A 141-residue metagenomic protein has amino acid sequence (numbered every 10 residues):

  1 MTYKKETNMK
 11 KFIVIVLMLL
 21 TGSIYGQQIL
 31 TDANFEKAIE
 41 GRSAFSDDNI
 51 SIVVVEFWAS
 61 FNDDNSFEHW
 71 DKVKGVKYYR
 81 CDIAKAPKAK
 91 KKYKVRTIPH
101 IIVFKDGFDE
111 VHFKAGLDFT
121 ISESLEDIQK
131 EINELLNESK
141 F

Functional and structural regions predicted by a protein language model:
T2-F12: Positively charged n-region of N-terminal signal peptides that target proteins for export
F12-T21: Sec-dependent N-terminal signal peptides
G26-N49, D127, E131-F141: N-terminal leader/targeting and pre-domain segments
N34-K74: Local sequence-structure signature of Cys/Sec-based thiol-disulfide redox active-site neighborhoods
A59-D63, A84-A86, D109-E110: Solvent-exposed loop/turn segments at secondary-structure junctions within structured extracellular/periplasmic domains
K77-K85: Short, internal strand/loop/helix patches that form the active-site neighborhood or redox-interaction surface
Y93-K105: Structural micro-motif
K105-F141: Non-catalytic, surface beta->alpha helical segment in thiol-disulfide oxidoreductase systems
